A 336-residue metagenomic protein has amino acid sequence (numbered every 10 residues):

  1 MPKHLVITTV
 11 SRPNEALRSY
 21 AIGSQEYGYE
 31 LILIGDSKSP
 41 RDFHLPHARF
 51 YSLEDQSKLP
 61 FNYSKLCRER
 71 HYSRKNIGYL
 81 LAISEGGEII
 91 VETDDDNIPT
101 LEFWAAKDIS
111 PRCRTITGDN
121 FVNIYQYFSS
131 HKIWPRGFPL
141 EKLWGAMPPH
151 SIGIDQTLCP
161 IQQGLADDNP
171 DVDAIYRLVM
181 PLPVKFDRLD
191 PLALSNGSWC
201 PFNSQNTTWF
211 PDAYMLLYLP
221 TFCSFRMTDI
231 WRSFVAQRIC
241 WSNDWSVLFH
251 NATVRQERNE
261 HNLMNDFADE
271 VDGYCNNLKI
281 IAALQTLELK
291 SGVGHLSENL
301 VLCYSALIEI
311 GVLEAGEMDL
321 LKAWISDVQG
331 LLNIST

Functional and structural regions predicted by a protein language model:
M1-E30: N-proximal low-complexity "stem/linker" segments adjacent to membrane-targeting elements
D36-G87, L101-C113: Active-site-proximal specificity loops/subdomain of glycosyltransferases
R49, S57-N62, T100-L219: Conserved catalytic core of nucleotide-sugar-dependent glycosyltransferases
Y63-R70, R74, I98, T228-D229 (+2 more regions): Structured catalytic core of nucleotide-sugar glycosyltransferases
I90-I98: The conserved acidic donor/metal-binding loop of glycosyltransferases
P201, T207, S224-W245: A short, conserved alpha-helix in the catalytic core of glycosyltransferases
A213-C223, S242-F267: Active-site donor/metal-binding and catalytic loop motifs of nucleotide-sugar-dependent glycosylation enzymes
N265-T336: Long, compositionally biased intrinsically disordered regions
